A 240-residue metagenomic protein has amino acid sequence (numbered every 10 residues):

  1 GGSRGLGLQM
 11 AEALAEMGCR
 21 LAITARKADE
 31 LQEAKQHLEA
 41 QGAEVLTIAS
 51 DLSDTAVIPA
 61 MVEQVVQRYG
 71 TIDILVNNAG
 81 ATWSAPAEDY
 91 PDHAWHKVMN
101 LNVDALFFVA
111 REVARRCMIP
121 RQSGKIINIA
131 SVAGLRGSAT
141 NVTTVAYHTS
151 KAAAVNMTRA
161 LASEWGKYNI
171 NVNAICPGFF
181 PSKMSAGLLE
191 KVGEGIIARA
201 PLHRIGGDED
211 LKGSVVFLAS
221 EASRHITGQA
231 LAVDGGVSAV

Functional and structural regions predicted by a protein language model:
S3-R4: Conserved glycine-rich cofactor-binding loop
A28, A49-M61, D92, E209-D210: The beta1-alpha1 cofactor-binding region of Rossmann-like NAD(H)/NADP(H)-dependent oxidoreductases
P86-A87, P91-M99, S185, I196: Substrate-binding pocket helix/loop in short-chain dehydrogenase/reductase
A110, S150, T158: Active-site helix of classical SDR
S131: Residue(s) in the substrate-gating loop at a strand-loop-helix junction that position the organic substrate next
R136, V216, T227-V240: Short C-terminal tail/terminal secondary-structure segment of NAD(P)H-dependent dehydrogenase/reductase domains
G166-N171, I226-G228: Short, small/polar-rich loop/turn modules that mediate ligand/substrate recognition or access, typified
